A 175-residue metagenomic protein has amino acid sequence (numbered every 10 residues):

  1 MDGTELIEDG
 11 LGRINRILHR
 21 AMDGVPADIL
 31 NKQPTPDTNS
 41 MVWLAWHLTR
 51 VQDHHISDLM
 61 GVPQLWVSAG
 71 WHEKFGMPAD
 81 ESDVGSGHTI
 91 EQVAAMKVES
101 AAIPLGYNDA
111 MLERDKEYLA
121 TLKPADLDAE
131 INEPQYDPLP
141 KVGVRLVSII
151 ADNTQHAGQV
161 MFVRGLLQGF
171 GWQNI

Functional and structural regions predicted by a protein language model:
M1-E8: Basic/polar N-terminal segments that are highly enriched at the extreme N-terminus, encompassing both cleavable
D2, E99, I103, K141: Short, conserved clusters of charged catalytic residues that mark active-site and nucleotide-handling motifs
E8-H19, I29-G87, I131-I175: Short, contiguous alpha-helical
L11, N15-L18, M22, N108-D115: Hydrophobic alpha-helical core bundles mediating ligand binding, dimerization, or RNAP-core interactions
M22, P26, A120-K123, R164: A structural signal for long alpha-helical coiled-coils and helix-turn connectors that form the cytosolic signaling
M22, Q52, L112-L119, A157: A structural signal for well-ordered alpha-helices, especially hydrophobic packing surfaces of coiled-coils
P78-A129, V147: Acidic/histidine-rich alpha-helical segments that form the ligand environment of transition-metal centers
